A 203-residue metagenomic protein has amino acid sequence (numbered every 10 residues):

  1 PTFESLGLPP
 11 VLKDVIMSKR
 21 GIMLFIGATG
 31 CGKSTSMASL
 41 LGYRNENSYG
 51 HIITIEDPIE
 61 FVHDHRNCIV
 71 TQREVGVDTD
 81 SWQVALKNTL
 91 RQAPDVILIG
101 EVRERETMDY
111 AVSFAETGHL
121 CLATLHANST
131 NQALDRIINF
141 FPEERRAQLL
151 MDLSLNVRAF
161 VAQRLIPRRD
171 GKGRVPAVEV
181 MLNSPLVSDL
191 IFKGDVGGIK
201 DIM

Functional and structural regions predicted by a protein language model:
P1-M203: Short, flexible helix-loop junctions that flank or precede catalytic/ligand sites
